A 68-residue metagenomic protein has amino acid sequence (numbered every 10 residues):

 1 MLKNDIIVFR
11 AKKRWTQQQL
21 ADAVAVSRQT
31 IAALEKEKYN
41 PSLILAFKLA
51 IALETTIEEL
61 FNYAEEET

Functional and structural regions predicted by a protein language model:
M1-K12: A short, Lys/Arg-rich alpha-helix, primarily the initiator
I7, Q18, F47: Residues within the helices of the helix-turn-helix
R10, A46-A50, L60-F61: Hydrophobic micro-packing sites on short alpha-helices
W15-A32: Short alpha-helical DNA-recognition segment
K38-K48, E67: Short, basic-rich loop-to-helix N-cap that marks the start of a DNA-contacting helix
F61-T68: Short, charged recognition helix plus adjacent turn of helix-turn-helix-like nucleic-acid-binding domains
